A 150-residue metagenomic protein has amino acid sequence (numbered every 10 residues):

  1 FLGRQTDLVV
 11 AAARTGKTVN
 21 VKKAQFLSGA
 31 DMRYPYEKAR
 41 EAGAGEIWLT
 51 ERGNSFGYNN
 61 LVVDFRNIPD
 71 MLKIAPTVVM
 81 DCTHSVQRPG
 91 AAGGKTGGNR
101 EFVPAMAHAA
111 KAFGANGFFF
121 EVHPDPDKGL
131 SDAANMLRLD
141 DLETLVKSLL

Functional and structural regions predicted by a protein language model:
G3-V122: Catalytic alpha/beta core domains of metabolic enzymes, predominantly
D125-L150: C-terminal helical cap(s) of enzyme catalytic domains, especially alpha/beta-barrels
